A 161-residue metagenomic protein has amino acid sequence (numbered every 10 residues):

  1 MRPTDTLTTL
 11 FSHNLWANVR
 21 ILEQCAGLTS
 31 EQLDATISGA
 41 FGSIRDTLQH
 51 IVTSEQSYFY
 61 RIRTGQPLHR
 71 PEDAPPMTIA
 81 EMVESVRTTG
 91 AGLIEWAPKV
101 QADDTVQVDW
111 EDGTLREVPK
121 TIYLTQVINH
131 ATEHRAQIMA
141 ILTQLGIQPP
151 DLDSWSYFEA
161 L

Functional and structural regions predicted by a protein language model:
M1-D5: Extreme N-terminus of proteins, especially the signal/transit-peptide cleavage junction and the first residues
T6-L10, I79-A80: Active-site rim elements
T8-E72, E111-L161: Short, contiguous alpha-helical
Y60, T64-D103: Helix-adjacent hinge/juxtasegments
Q101-E111: Carboxylate-rich helix-loop segments that flank metal/cofactor sites and access channels in metalloenzymes
